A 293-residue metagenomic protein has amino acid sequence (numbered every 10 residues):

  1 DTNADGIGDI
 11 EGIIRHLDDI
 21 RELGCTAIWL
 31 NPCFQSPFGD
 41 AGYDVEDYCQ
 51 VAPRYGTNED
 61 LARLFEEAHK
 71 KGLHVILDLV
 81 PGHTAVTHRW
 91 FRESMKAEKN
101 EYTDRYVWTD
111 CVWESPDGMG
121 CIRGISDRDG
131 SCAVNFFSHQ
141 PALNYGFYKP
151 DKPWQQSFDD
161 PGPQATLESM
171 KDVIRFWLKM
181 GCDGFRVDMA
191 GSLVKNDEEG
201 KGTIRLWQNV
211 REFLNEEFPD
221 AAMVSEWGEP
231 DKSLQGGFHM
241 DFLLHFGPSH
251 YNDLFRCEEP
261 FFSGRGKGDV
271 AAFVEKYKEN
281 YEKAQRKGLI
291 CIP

Functional and structural regions predicted by a protein language model:
D1-L77, G82-K171, R175-F176, D183: N-terminal structural segment of carbohydrate-active enzymes
E11-I14, A62, K171, I204-R211 (+2 more regions): Generic alpha-helical structural signal
R21, F65, L178, R211-N215 (+1 more regions): N-terminal cationic-hydrophobic initiation segments that often serve targeting/anchoring roles
W29-N31, I76-V80, D188-A190, V224-E226 (+1 more regions): A cross-family glycoside hydrolase active-site/sugar-binding cleft signature
S36, N58, G200, L243-H245: Residue-level signal for threonine
A52, P161, E198-K201, G264 (+1 more regions): Alpha-helix capping and helix-loop boundary segments enriched in small/acidic/polar residues
V86-C121, R211-E212, E216-P293: Conserved alpha/beta catalytic core and glycan-binding cleft of carbohydrate-active enzymes
G146-S233: Active-site neighborhood of glycoside hydrolase catalytic domains
